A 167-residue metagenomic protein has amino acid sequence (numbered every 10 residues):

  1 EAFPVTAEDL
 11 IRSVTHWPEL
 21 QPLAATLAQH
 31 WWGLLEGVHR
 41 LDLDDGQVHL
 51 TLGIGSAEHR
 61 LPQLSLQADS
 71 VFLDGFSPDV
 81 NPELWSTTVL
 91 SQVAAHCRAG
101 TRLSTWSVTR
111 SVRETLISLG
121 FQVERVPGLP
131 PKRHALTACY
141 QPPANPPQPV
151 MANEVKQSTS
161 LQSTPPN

Functional and structural regions predicted by a protein language model:
S13-P62: S-adenosyl-L-methionine
P62-S70: A short acidic, Gly/Pro-enriched loop at the edge of an enzyme's catalytic core that lines a small-molecule cofactor
S77-S86: Glycine/threonine-rich flexible loop motifs
S86-A99: A short glycine-rich, Lys/Arg-flanked "PGG" loop and its adjoining helix->strand segment in the class I
G100-S107: Conserved beta-strand signature within the Rossmann-like core of class I S-adenosyl-L-methionine
T115-E124, P143: A SAM-dependent methyltransferase catalytic signature shared across enzymes that methylate proteins
R125-P146, N167: Core SAM-dependent methyltransferase catalytic element
K156-S158, Q162-P166: A cross-taxon signal for low-complexity, glycine/charged-rich
